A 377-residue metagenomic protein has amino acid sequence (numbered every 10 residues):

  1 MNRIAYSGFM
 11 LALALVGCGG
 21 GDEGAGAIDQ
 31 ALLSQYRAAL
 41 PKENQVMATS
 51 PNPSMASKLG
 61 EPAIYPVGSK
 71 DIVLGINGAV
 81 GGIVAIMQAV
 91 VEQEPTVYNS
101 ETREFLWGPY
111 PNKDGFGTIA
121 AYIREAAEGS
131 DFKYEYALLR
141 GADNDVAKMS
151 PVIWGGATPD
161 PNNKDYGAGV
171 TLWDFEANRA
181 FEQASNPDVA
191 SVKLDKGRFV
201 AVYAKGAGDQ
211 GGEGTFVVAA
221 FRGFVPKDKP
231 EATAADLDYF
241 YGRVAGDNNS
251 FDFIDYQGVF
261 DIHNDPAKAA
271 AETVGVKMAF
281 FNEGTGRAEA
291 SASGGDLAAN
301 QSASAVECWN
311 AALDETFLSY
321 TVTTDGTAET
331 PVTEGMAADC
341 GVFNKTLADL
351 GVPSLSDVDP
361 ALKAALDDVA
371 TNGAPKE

Functional and structural regions predicted by a protein language model:
M1-S7: Bacterial N-terminal signal peptides that target proteins for export
I4, V146-M149, V192, F224 (+1 more regions): Extended hydrophobic/Leu-rich segments
A14-G17: C-terminal motif of bacterial Sec signal peptides marking the signal peptidase cleavage site
G19-F132, E315-E377: N-terminal "mature head" segments of proteins
V90-V218: Long, acidic/polar, low-complexity amphipathic helices and coiled-coil-like
E213-K229: Extended repeat- or IDR-based interaction platforms in eukaryotic proteins
F224-N344: Intrinsically disordered, low-complexity segments enriched in Gly and acidic/Ser/Thr residues that form flexible
